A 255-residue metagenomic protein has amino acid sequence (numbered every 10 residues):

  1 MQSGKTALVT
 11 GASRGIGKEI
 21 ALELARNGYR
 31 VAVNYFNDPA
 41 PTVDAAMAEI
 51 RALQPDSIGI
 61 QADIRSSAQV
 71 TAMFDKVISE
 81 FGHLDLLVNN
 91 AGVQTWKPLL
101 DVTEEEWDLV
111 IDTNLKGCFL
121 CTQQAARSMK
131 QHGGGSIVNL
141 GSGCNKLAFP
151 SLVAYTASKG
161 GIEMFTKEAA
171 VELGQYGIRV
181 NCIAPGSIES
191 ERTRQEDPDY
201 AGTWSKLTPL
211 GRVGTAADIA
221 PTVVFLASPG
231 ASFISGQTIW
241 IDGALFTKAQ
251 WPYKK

Functional and structural regions predicted by a protein language model:
T6, S13-G15: Conserved glycine-rich cofactor-binding loop
P98-L99, E106-I111, T193, W204: Substrate-binding pocket helix/loop in short-chain dehydrogenase/reductase
T122, S158, T166: Active-site helix of classical SDR
R127, V171-E172, S232: Alpha-helical segment proximal to the catalytic Tyr-Lys
S142: Residue(s) in the substrate-gating loop at a strand-loop-helix junction that position the organic substrate next
L147, V224, S235-K255: Short C-terminal tail/terminal secondary-structure segment of NAD(P)H-dependent dehydrogenase/reductase domains
G174, R179, I234-G236: Short, small/polar-rich loop/turn modules that mediate ligand/substrate recognition or access, typified
